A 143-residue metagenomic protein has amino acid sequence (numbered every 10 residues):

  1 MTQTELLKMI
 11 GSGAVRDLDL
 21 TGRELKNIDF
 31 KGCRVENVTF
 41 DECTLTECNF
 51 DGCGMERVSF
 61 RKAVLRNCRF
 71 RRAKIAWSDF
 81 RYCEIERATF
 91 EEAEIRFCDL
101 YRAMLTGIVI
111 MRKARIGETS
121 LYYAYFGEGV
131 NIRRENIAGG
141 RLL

Functional and structural regions predicted by a protein language model:
M1-L143: Tandem repeat scaffolds
